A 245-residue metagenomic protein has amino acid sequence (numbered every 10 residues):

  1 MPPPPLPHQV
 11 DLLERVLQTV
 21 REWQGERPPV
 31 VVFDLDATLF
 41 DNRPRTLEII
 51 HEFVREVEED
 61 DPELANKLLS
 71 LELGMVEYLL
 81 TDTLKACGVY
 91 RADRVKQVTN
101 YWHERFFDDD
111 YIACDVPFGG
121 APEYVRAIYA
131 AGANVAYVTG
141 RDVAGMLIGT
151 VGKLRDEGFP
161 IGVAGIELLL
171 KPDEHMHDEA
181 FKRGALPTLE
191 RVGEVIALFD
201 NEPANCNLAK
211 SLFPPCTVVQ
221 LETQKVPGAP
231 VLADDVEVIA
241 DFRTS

Functional and structural regions predicted by a protein language model:
M1-L17, L68: Long, acidic (Asp/Glu-rich), low-complexity accessory segments flanking structured domains
P2, D36-D156, G165-K171: Alpha-helical substrate-recognition element adjacent to the catalytic core
V16-E26: A short acidic-Thr-Gly-centered motif at the start of a beta-strand
P29-D36: Short, hydrophobic/glycine-enriched beta-strand segments
G120-A127, A185, N205-L212: A short acidic, amphipathic alpha-helical/loop segment
R141-I196, N207-S211: Substrate-recognition "cap/lid" segment bordering the active-site pocket of phosphatases
V192-A240: Acidic, Mg2+-coordinating phosphoryl-transfer loop and its flanking beta/alpha structural elements, shared across
